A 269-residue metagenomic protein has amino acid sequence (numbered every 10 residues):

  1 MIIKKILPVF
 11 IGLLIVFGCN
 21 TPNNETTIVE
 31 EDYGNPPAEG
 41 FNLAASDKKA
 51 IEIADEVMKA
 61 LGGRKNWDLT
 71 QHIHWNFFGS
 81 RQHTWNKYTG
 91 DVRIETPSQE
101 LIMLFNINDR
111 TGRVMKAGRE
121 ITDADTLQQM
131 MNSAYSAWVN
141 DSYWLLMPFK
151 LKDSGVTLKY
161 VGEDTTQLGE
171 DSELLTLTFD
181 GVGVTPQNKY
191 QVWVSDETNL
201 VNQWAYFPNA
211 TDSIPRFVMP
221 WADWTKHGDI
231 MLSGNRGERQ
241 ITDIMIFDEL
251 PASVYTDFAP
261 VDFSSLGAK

Functional and structural regions predicted by a protein language model:
I3-V9: Sec-dependent signal peptide recognition, specifically the positively charged N-region followed immediately by
I15-G18: C-terminal motif of bacterial Sec signal peptides marking the signal peptidase cleavage site
N20-P22: Bacterial signal peptide processing site
E31-F41: Acidic/histidine-rich, surface-exposed loop or edge segments in extracytoplasmic proteins
E39, A45, I51-T122, V161: N-terminal mature ectodomain segment of secretory-pathway/periplasmic proteins
A50-K59, W67, Q71, W138-W144 (+1 more regions): Short, basic/low-complexity N-terminal boundary segments at the transition from targeting/disordered tails
V114-P186, T211-D212, V254, D262-K269: Flexible, processing/modification-adjacent segments and terminal tails in exported/periplasmic/extracellular proteins
G169-V261: Gly/Pro-enriched, hydrophobic low-complexity segments that function as extracytoplasmic propeptides/linkers
